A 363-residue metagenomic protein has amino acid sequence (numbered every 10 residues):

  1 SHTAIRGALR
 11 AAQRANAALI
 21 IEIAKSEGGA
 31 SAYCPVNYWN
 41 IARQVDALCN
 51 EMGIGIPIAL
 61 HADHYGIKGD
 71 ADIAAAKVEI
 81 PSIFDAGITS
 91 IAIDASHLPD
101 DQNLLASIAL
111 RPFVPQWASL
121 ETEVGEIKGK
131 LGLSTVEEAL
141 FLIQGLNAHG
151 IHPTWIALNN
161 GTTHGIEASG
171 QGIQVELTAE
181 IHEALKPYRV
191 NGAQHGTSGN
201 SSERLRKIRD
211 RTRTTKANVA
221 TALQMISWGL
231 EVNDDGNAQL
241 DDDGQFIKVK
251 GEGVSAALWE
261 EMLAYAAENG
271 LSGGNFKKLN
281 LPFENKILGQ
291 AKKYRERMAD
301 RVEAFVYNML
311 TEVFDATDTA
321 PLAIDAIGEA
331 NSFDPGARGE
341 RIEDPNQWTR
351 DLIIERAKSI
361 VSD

Functional and structural regions predicted by a protein language model:
H2-E27, V36-R43, A47-G55, I73-Y188: Alpha/beta enzyme core
T3, I67-A71, P99-D101, S198-E203 (+1 more regions): Acidic-and-aromatic substrate-binding clefts and catalytic sites of carbohydrate-active enzymes
G7, S31-A32, E203-R206: A short acidic (Asp/Glu
S26-A32, I67, T163, A222: Short acidic, S/G/P-rich loop/turn micro-motifs used as interaction or catalytic elements
H61-K68, E126, N191-N200: Glycine-rich beta-to-alpha transition loops that act as phosphate-gripper elements at the mouths of alpha/beta enzyme
L142-G145, H149-S255: Catalytic alpha/beta core domains of metabolic enzymes, predominantly
Q245-K277: Low-complexity, serine/threonine/proline-enriched polar segments
Y265-D363: C-terminal extensions of enzymes
